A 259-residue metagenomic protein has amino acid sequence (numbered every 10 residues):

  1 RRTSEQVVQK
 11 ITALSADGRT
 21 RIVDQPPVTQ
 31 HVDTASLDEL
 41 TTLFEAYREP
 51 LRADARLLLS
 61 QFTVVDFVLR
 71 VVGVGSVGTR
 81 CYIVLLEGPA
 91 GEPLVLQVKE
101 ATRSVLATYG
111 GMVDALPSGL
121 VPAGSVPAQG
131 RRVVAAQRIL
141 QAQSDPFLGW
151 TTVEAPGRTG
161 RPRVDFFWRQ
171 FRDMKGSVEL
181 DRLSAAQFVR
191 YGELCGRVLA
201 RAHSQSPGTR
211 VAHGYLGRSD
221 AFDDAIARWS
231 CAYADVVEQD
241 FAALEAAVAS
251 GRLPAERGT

Functional and structural regions predicted by a protein language model:
R1, Y47-G258: Conserved ATP-binding subdomain of kinase catalytic cores across diverse folds
R1-V32: Internal, well-ordered alpha/beta segment that forms a basic, Gly-enriched binding/recognition surface
D24-E49: Short, hydrophobic/π-rich interface segment
